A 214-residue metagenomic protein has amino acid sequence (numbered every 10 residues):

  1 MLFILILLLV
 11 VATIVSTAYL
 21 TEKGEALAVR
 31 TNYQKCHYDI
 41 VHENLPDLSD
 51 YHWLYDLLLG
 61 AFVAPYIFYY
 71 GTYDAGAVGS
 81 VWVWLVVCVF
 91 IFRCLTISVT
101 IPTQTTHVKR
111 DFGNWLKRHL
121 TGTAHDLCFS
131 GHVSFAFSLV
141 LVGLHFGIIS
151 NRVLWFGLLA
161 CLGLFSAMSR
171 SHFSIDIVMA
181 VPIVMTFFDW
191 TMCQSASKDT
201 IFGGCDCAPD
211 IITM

Functional and structural regions predicted by a protein language model:
M1-Y66, V108-K109, G113, P209-I211: N-terminal transmembrane-helix/juxtamembrane module of multi-pass inner/ER membrane proteins
L2-T13, S80-L85, N151-G157: Alpha-helical transmembrane segments of integral membrane proteins
T17-E25, F92-T105: C-terminal TM-helix exit segments that contain a strictly Trp-centered aromatic cap at the helix terminus
T31-C36, Y69-V81, G147-S150: Membrane-interface helix-boundary motifs at transmembrane edges
V63-V99: Interfacial segments of alpha-helical transmembrane regions
T105-T121: Membrane-interface interhelical connector segments
L116-G204: Membrane-embedded catalytic cores of phosphoryl/pyrophosphoryl-handling enzymes
T200-M214: Non-transmembrane, juxtamembrane loop and terminal tail segments of multi-pass eukaryotic membrane proteins
